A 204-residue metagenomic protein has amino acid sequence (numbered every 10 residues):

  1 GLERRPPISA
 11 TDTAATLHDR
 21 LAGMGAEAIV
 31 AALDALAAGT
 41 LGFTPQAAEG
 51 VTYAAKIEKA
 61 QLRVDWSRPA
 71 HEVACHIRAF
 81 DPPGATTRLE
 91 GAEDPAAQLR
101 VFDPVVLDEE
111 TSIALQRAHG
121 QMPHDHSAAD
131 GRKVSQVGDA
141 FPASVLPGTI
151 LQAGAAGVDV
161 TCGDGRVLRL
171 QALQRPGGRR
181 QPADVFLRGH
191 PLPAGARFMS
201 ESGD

Functional and structural regions predicted by a protein language model:
G1-L115: Active-site-proximal loop/hinge segments within enzyme catalytic domains
Q61, W66-D204: An anion-binding loop in the catalytic cleft
